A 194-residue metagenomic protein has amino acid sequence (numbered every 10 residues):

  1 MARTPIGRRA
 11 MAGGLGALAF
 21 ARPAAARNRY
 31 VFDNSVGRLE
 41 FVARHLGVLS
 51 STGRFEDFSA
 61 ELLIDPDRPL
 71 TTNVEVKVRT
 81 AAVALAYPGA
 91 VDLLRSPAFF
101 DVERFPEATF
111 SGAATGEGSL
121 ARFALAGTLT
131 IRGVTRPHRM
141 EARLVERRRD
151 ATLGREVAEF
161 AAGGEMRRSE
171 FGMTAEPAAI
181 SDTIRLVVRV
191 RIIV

Functional and structural regions predicted by a protein language model:
A2-A26: N-terminal export signals
A25-V194: Low-complexity, acidic/polar, glycine-enriched regions of mature
